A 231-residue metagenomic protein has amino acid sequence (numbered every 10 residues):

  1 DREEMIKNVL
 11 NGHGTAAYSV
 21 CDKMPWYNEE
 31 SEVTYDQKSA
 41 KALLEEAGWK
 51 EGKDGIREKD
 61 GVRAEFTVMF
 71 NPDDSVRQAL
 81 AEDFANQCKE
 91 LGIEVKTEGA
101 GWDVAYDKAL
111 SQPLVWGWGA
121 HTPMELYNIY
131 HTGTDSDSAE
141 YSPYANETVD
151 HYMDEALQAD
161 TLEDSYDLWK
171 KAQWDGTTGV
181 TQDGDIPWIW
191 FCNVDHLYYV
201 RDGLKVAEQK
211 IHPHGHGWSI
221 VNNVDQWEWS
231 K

Functional and structural regions predicted by a protein language model:
D1-E32, D36-S39, V76-A85, A105-K231: Detector for C-terminal structural segments
G48-E51, D160: Structural motif corresponding to the C-terminal cap of alpha-helices
K50-H121, H196: Ligand/substrate-recognition segments at binding pockets and active sites
